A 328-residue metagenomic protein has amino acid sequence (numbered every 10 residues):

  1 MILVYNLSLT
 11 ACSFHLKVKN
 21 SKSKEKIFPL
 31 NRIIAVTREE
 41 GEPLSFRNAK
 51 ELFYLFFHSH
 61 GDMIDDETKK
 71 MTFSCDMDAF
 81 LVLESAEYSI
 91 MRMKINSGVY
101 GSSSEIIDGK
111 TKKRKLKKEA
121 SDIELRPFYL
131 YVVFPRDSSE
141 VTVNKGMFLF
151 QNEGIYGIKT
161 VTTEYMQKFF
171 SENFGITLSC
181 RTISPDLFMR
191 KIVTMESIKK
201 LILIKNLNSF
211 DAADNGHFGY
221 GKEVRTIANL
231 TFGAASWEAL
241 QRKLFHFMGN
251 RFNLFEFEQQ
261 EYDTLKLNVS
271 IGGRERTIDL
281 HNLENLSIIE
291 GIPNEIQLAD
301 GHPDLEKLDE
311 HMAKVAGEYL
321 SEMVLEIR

Functional and structural regions predicted by a protein language model:
M1-T111, K115-L116, I155-R328: Terminal interaction module
K113-P127: Short, conserved non-catalytic motifs in the polymerase core
L125, T142-K145, S197: Short, well-ordered loop/turn elements at secondary-structure boundaries
P127-F134: Broad, structure-driven detector of short, well-ordered beta-strand segments within folded domains
R136-L149: Glycine-rich, often proline-containing surface loops adjacent to acidic residues and nearby aromatics that form
G146-I158: A generic structural motif
